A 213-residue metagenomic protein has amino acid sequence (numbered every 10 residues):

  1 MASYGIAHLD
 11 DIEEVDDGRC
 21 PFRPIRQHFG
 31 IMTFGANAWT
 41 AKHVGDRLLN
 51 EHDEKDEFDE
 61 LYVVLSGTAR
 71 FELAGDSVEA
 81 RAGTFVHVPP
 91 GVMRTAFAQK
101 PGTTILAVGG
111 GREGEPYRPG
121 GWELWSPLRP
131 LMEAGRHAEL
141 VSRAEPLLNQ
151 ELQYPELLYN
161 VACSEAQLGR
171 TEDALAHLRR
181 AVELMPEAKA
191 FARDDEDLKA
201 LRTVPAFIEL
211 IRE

Functional and structural regions predicted by a protein language model:
M1-H52: A short, N-terminal "cap"/entry segment at the start of jelly-roll beta-barrel domains of the cupin/DSBH fold
Y4-I6, T95, Q99-L131: Double-stranded beta-helix
E54-F71: Short, conserved beta-strand element in jelly-roll/cupin
F71-E72, V88, M93-K100: Short beta-strand His + acidic residue motifs that chelate non-heme Fe in jelly-roll/DSBH and cupin folds
G75-P90: Short acidic-glycine-tyrosine-enriched beta hairpin
W122, E156, A190-F191: Start-of-helix register in tetratricopeptide repeats
